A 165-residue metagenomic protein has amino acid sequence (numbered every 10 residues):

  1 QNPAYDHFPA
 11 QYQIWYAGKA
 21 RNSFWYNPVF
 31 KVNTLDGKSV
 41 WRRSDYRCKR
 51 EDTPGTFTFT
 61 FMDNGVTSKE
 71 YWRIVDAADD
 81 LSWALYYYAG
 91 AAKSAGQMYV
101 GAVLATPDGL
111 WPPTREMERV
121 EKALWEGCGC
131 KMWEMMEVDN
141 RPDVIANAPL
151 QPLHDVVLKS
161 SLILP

Functional and structural regions predicted by a protein language model:
Q1-P165: A beta-rich soluble binding module of mature secreted/lumenal proteins
